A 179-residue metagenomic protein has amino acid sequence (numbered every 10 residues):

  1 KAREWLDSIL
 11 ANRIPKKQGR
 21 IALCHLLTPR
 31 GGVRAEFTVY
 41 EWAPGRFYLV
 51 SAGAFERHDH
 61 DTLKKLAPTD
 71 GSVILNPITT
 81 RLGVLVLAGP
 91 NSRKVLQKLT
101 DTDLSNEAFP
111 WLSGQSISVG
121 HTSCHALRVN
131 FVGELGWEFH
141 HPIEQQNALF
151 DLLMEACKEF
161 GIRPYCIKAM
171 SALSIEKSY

Functional and structural regions predicted by a protein language model:
K1-Y179: Basic, glycine/lysine-rich polyanion-binding surfaces/domains
